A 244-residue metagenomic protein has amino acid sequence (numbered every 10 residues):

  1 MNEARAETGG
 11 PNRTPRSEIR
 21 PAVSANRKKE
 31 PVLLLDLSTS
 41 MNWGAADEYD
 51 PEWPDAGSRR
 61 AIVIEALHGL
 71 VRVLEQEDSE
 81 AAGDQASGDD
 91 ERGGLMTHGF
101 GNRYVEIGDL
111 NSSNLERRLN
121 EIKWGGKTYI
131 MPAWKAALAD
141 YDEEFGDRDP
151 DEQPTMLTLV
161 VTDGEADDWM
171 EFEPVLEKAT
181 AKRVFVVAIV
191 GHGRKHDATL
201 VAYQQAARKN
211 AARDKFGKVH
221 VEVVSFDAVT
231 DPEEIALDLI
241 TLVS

Functional and structural regions predicted by a protein language model:
M1-E52: Acidic, polar low-complexity linker/tail segments
A22-S24, V73-D89, A139-Q153, L176-T180: Surface-exposed acidic, glycine-flexible loop patches that form ligand/cofactor-binding and adhesion interfaces
K28-K29, S40-R92: …and closely analogous acidic/polar surface helices at protein-protein or active-site interfaces in A-domain-like
L35-S38, V63, L70, T97-F100 (+2 more regions): DG-centered beta-turn motif at the end of beta-strands
S79-I122, D197-Q205: Short beta-strand-loop
R103-I107, S113-T155, A166-D168, I189-A198: Von Willebrand factor
K127, G164-A211: VWA/integrin I-like adhesion module and closely mimicked acidic/polar interface patches used
Q205-S244: C-terminal helix of von Willebrand factor
